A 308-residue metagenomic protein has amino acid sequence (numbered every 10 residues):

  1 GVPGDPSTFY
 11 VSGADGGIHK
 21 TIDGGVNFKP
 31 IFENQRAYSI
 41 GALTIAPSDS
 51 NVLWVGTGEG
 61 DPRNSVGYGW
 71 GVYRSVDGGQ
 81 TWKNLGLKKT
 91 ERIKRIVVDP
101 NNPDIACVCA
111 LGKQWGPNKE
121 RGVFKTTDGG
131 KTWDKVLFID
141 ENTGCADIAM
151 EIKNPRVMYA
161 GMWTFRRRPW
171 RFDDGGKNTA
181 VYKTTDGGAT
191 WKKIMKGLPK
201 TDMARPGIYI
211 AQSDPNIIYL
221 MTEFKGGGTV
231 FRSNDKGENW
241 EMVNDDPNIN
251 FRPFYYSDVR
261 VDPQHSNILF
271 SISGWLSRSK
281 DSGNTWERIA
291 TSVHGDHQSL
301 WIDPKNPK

Functional and structural regions predicted by a protein language model:
G1-K308: Beta-propeller blade termini and top-face loops
